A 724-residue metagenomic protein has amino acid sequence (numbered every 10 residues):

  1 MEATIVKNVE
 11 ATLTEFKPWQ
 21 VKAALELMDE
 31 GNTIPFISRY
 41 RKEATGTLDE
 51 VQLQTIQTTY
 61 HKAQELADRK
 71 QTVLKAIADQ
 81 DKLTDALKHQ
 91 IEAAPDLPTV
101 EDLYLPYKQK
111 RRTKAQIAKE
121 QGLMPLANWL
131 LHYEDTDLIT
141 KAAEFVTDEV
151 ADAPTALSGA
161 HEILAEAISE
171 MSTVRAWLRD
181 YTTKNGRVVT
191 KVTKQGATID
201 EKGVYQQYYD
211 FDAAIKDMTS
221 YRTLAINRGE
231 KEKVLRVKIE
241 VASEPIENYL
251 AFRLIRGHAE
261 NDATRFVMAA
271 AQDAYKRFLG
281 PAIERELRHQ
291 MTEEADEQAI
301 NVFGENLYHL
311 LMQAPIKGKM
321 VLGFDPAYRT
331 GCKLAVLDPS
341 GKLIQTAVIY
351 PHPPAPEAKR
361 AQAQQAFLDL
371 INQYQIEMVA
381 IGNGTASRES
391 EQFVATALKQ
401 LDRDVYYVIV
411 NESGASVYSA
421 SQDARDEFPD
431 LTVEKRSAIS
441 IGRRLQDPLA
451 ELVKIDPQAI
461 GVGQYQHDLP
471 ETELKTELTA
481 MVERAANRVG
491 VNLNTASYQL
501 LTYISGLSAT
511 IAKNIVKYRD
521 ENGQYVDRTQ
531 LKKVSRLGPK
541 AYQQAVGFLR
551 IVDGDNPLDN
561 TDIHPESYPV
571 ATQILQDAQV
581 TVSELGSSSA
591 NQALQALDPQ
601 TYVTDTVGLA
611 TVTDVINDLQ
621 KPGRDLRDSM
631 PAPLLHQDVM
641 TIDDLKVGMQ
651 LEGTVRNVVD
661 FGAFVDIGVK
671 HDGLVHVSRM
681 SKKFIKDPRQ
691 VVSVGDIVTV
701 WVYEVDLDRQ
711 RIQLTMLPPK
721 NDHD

Functional and structural regions predicted by a protein language model:
E26-D29, P106, I117-E120, A225-G229 (+15 more regions): Replace "in large, NTP-powered and nucleic-acid-processing enzymes" with "in large, NTP-powered factors and other
T33, T45, D49-Q116, Q121-T147 (+6 more regions): Accessory alpha-helical DNA-binding modules that contact the DNA backbone or grooves
Q52-T55, K62, L66-A76, Q80-L322 (+2 more regions): Duplex nucleic acid-engaging cores and interfaces of nucleic-acid transaction enzymes
E144-F145, E149-A153, F211, L250-I255 (+5 more regions): Low-complexity, acidic/Ser/Thr- and charged residue-rich accessory regions of DNA metabolism proteins
D180-R187, F324-Y328, T385-A386, V410-V417 (+5 more regions): A glycine-rich phosphate-binding loop feature that marks nucleotide/adenosyl-phosphate handling sites
E286-G304, A459-N492, V603-D644: Long, charged amphipathic helices and adjacent flexible linkers at domain junctions
I349-P354, M378, A420-V433, V462-Q466 (+5 more regions): Short beta-alpha connecting loops at secondary-structure transitions that line or flank enzyme active sites
V408, G414, S419-V489, N494: Long, charge-rich intrinsically disordered scaffolds of nucleic-acid metabolism proteins
